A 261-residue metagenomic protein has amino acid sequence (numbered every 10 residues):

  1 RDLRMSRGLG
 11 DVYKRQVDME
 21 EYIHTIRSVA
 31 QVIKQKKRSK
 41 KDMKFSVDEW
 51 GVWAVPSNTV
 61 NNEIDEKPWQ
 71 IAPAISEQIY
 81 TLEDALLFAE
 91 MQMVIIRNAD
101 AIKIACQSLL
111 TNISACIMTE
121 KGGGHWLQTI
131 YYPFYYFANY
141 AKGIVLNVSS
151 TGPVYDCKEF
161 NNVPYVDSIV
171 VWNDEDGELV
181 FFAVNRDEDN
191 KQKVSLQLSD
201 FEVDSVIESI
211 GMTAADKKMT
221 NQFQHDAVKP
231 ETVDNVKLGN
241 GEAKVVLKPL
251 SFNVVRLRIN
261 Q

Functional and structural regions predicted by a protein language model:
D2-Y13: Single conserved hydrophobic/aromatic residue that forms the stacking wall/gate of nucleotide- or nucleobase-binding
Q16-I33, K41-D48, V52-S57: Extended catalytic-interface subdomain
S28-K41, I95-I102, Y140, F201-V203: Secondary-structure transition/capping motifs at alpha-helix termini and the adjoining loop/turn into the next element
F45-S168, G177: Aromatic/acidic polysaccharide-binding cleft in carbohydrate-active enzymes
E49, C106-L109, K121, S149-S150 (+4 more regions): Active-site proximal loops enriched in glycine and acidic residues that flank catalytic Cys/His/Asp and coordinate
V163-V203, S209, N253-R256: Carbohydrate-binding surface patches
F201-L247: Acidic, Ser/Thr/Pro-rich beta/coil linker or hinge segments at domain junctions
K248-F252: Tight coil/turn sites that cap or link beta-strands
